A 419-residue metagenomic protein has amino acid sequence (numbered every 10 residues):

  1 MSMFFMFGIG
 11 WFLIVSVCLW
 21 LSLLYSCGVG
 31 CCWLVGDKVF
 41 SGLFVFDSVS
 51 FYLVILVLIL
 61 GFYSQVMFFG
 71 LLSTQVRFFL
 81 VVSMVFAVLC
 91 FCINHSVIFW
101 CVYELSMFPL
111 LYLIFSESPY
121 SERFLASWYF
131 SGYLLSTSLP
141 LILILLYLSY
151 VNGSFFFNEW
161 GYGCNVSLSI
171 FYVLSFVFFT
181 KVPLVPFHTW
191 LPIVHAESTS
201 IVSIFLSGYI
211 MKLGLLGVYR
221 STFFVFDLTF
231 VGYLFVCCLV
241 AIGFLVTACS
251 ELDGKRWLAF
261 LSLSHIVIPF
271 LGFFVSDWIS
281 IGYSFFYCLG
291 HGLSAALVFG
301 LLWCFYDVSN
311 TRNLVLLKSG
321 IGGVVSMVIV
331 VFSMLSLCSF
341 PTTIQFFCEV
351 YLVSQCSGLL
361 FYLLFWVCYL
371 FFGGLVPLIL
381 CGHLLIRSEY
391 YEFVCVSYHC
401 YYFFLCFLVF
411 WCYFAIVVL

Functional and structural regions predicted by a protein language model:
M1-L419: Core, highly hydrophobic multi-pass alpha-helical transmembrane subunits of bioenergetic inner membranes
